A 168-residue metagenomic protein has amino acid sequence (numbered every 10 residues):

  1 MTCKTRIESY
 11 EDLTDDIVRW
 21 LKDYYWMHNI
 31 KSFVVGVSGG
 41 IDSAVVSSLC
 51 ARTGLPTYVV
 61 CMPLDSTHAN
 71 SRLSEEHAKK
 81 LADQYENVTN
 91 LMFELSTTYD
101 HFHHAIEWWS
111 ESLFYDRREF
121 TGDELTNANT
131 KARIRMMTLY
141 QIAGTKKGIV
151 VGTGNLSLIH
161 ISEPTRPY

Functional and structural regions predicted by a protein language model:
M1-L158: ATP-dependent adenylation/nucleotidyltransferase module used to activate substrates
I159-Y168: Single conserved hydrophobic/aromatic residue that forms the stacking wall/gate of nucleotide- or nucleobase-binding
